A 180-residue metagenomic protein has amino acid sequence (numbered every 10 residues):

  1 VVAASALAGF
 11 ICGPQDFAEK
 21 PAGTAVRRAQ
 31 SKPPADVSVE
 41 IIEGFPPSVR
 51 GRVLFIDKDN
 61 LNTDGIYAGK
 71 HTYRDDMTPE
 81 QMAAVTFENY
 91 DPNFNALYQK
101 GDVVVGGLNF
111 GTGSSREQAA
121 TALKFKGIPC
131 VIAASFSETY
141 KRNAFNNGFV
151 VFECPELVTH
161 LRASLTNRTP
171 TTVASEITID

Functional and structural regions predicted by a protein language model:
V1-D180: Fe-S-dependent hydro-lyases/dehydratases of central metabolism
